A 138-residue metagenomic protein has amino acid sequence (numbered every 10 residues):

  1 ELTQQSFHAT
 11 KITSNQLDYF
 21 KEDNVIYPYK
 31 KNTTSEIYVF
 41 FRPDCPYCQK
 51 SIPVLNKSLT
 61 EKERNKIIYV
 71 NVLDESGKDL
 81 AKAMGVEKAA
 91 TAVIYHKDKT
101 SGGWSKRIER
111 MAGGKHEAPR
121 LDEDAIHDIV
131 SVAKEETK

Functional and structural regions predicted by a protein language model:
E1-T34, R120-K138: N-terminal leader/targeting and pre-domain segments
K11-T13, F20, F40-F41, R64-D79: Thiol-based oxidoreductase modules, predominantly thioredoxin-like and allied folds used for disulfide exchange
K30-P43, L55: Short active-site neighborhood of thiol/selenol oxidoreductases, capturing the structured segment around
F41-Y47, K88: Short pre-active-site segment immediately N-terminal to redox-active cysteine/selenocysteine motifs in thiol-based
Y47-K62: Typically the conserved alpha-helix immediately C-terminal to a functionally engaged Cys/Sec in thioredoxin-like
Y47-Q49, G77-A81, S101-E109: Extracytoplasmic/secreted cell-surface and envelope-processing proteins
A81-H96: Structural micro-motif
I94-K138: Non-catalytic, surface beta->alpha helical segment in thiol-disulfide oxidoreductase systems
